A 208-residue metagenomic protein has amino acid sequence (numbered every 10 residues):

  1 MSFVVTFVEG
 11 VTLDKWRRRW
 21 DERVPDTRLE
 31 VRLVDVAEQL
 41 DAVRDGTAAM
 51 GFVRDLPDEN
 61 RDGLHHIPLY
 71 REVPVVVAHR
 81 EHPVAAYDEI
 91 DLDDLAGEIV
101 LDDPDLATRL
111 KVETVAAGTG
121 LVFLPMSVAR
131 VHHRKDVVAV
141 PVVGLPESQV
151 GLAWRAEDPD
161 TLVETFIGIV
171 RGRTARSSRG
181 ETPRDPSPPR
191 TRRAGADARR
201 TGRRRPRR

Functional and structural regions predicted by a protein language model:
M1-V5, E9-L33, D41: Short alpha-helix C-terminal cap/hinge motif
S2-V8, G51, V77, L101 (+2 more regions): Short, well-ordered beta-strand segments
K15, V143-G195: A late-sequence structural motif
W16-R19, R23, A37-P74, V137-V140: Short beta-strand-centered segments that line the small-molecule binding cleft or hinge of alpha/beta clamshell
D21-P25, R32, V36-A48, D94 (+1 more regions): Short helices/loops that flank or line small-molecule/ion binding pockets
V34, A48-D55, D105, F123-P125: Short beta-strand and adjacent tight-turn residues that come in two discontinuous sequence segments and form the edges
N60-H65, E72, T119-D158: Beta-alpha-beta core module
L64-P74, A78-I99: Flexible hinge/capping segments at coil-to-helix
